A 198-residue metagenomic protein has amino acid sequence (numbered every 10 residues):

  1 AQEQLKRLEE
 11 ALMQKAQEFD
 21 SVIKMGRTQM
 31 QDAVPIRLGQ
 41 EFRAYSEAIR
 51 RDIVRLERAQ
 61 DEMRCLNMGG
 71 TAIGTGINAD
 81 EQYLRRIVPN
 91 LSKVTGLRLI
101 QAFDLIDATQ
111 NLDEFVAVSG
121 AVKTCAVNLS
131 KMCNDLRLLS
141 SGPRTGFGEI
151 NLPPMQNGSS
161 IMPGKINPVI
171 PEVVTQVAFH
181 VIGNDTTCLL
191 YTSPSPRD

Functional and structural regions predicted by a protein language model:
A1-R37, L97-E114: Long, non-coiled-coil amphipathic alpha-helical linker/lever segments that couple catalytic cores to other domains
V34-T187: Internal glycine-rich alpha/beta core junctions
Y191-D198: Conserved small/polar residues in nucleotide/adenosyl-binding loops
